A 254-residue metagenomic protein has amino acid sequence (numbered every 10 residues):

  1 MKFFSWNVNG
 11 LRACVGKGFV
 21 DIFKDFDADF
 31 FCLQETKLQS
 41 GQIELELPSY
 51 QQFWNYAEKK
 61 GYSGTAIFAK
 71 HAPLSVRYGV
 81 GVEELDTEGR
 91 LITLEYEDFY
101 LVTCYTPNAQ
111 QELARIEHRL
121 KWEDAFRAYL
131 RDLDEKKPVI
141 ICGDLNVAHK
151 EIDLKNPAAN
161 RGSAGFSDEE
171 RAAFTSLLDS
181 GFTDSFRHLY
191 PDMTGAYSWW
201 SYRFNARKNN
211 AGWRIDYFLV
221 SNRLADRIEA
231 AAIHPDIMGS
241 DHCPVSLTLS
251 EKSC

Functional and structural regions predicted by a protein language model:
M1-L47, Q51, A57, Y62-S63 (+1 more regions): N-terminal, active-site-proximal structural segment of metallo-dependent hydrolase catalytic domains
M1-N9, D98-Q110, C142: Active-site-proximal beta-strand elements of phosphoester/diester hydrolases
N7, F23-G41, L101, L130-E151 (+4 more regions): Active-site beta-strand/loop signature of hydrolases that rely on acidic residues for catalysis
K37, Q42-A109: Structured beta-strand-rich core segments of catalytic domains in phosphoester-bond hydrolases
Q51, W122-A211, I215: Metal-dependent phosphoesterases centered on the DNase I-like endonuclease/exonuclease/phosphatase
K60-S75, F204-D226: Conserved beta strand-loop-helix elements of the APE1-like EEP
G81-V82, P107-E123, A158-S163: Surface-exposed cleft-lining segments at the edges of enzyme active sites
A232-C254: Surface polyanion/phosphate-binding segment centered on an Asp-His-Pro turn
